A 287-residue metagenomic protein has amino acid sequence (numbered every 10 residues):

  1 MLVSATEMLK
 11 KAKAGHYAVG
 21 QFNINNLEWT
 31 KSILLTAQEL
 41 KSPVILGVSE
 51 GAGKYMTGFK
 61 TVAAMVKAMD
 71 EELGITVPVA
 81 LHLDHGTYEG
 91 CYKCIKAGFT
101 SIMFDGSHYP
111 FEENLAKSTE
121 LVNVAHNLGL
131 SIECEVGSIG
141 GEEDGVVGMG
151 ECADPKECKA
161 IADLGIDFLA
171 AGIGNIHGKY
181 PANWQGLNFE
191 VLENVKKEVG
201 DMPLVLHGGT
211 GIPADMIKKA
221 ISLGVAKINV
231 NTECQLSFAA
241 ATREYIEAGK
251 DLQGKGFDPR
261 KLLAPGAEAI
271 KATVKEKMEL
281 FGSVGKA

Functional and structural regions predicted by a protein language model:
V3-K11, G15, L27-A52, T57-T76 (+6 more regions): Alpha/beta enzyme core
A14-Y17, P259: Glycine- and acidic
Q21, P213, P259: Metal-dependent phosphohydrolase cores
F22, N26: Conserved phosphate/anionic-ligand binding catalytic regions in large, soluble enzymes, centered on
L206-T210: Glycine-rich beta-strand-to-loop/alpha-helix junction loops that act as flexible
A239, R243-E244: Glycine- and aromatic-enriched membrane alpha-helices
I246-A287: Extended, intrinsically disordered, low-complexity segments
